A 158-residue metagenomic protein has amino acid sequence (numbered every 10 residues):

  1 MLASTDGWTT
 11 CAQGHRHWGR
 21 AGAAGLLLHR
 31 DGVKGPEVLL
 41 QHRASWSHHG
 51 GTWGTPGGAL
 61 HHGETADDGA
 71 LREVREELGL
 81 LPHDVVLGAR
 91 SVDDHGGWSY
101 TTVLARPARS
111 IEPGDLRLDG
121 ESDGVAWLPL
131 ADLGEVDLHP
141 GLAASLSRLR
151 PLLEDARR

Functional and structural regions predicted by a protein language model:
M1-L27, V33: Acidic, metal-coordinating catalytic segment for phosphate/diphosphate chemistry, firing primarily on the Nudix
R20, G32-V33, S47, D119: Short, flexible hinge/linker loops that cap or flank conserved catalytic cores
A21-A23, G50, T55, G97-Y100: Short connector loops at helix/strand junctions that flank enzyme active sites, especially segments positioning acidic
G22-A24, P36, Y100-T101, D123: Change "...and in nucleic-acid phosphodiester-cleaving endonucleases..." to "...and in nucleic-acid processing enzymes
L28-R30, H42, R106-P107: Residue-level signal for short segments within beta-strands and strand-turn junctions of well-structured beta-sheet
D31-G35, G96-G97: Short strand-connecting beta-turns/loops that link adjacent beta-strands
K34-E76: Conserved Nudix-box catalytic region and its N-terminal flanking loop in Nudix hydrolases and closely related
G58-L149, A156-R158: Unchanged
